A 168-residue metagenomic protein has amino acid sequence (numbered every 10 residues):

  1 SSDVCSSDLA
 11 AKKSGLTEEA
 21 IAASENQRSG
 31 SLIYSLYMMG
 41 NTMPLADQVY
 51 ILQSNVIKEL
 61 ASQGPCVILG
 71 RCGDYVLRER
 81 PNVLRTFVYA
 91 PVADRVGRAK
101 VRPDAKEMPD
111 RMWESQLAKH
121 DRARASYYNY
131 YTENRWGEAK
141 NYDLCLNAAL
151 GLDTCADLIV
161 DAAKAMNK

Functional and structural regions predicted by a protein language model:
D3-S6: Short, small-residue-biased leader/transition segments that mark boundaries at the very start of proteins
L9-P65: ATP-dependent small-molecule kinase phosphotransfer cores that center on conserved nucleotide phosphate-binding segments
N26-L36, M108-D153: Small-molecule kinase domains that catalyze NTP-dependent phosphoryl transfer to phosphate-bearing small molecules
S54, L152-V160: Short, amphipathic alpha-helical "lid/cap" segments that border enzyme active or binding sites
L60-C66, G73-R80: RNA pseudouridine synthases
G73-Y75, A90-R95, G151-L152: Conserved nucleotide-binding/hydrolysis micro-motifs of P-loop NTPases
E79-K100, P109-K119: Conserved phosphate-donor/acceptor-positioning beta-strand/loop module used by diverse small-molecule
